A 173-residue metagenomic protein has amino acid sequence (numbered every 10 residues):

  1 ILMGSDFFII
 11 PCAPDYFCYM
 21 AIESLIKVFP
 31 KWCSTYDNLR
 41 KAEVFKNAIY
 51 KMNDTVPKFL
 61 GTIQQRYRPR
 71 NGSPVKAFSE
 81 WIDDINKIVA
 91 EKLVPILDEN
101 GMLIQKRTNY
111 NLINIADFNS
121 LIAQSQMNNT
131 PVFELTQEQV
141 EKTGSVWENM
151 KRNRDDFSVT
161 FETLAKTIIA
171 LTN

Functional and structural regions predicted by a protein language model:
I1: Switch II (G3) loop of P-loop NTPases
D6-I26, P30-A42, S73-F78, A90-E99: Conserved Switch II/interswitch segment of TRAFAC-class P-loop GTPases
E43-N173: C-terminal lobe/tail of nucleotide-utilizing enzymes
